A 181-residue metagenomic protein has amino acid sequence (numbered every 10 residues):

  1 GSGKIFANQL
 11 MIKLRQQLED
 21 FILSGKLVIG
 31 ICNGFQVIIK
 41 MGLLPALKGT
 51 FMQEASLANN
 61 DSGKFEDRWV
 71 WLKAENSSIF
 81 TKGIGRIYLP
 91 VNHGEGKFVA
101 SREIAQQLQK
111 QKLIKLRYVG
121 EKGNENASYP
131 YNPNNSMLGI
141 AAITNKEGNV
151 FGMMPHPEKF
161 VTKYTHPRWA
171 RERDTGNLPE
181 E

Functional and structural regions predicted by a protein language model:
G1-N76: Cysteine-nucleophile active-site neighborhood
L18-L23, M52-E181: Amide-donor transfer/coupling interface in amidating biosynthetic enzymes
